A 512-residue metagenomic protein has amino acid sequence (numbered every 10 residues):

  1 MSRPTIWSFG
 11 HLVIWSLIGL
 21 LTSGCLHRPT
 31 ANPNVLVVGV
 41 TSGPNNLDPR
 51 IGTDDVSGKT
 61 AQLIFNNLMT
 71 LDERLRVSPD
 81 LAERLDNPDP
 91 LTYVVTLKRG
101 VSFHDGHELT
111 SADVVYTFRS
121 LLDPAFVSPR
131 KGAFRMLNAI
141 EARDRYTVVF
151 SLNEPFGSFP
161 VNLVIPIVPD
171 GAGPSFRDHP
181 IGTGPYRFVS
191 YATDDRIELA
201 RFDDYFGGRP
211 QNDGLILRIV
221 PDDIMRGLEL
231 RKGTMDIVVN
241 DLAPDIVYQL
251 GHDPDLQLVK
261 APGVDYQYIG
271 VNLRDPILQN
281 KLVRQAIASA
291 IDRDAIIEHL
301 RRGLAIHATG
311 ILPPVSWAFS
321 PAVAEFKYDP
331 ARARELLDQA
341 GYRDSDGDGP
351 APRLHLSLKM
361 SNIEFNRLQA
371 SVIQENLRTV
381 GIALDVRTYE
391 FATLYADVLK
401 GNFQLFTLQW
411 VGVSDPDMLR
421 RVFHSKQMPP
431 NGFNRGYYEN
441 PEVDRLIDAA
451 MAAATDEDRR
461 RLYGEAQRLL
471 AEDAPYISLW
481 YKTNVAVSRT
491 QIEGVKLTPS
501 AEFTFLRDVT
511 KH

Functional and structural regions predicted by a protein language model:
R28, A340-V413: Ligand/substrate-recognition segments at binding pockets and active sites
V40-D89, R119, I181-G182, S500: N-terminal lobe/hinge region of extracytoplasmic solute-binding protein
R76, P155-F156, V161-G214, D222-M225 (+4 more regions): Gly/Pro-rich hinge or "lid" segments in bacterial periplasmic/extracellular proteins
D86, T96, P129-G171: Surface-exposed binding/hinge segments that line and control ligand-binding clefts or catalytic entry sites
P174, F202-Y248, Q374-E375, A383-D385 (+1 more regions): Ligand-site clamp/hinge motif
R201, H252, L278-E375, E439 (+3 more regions): Append "and occasionally in soluble cytosolic enzymes with long acidic Gly/Pro-rich linkers
T379, A383-L394, R421-R489: Extracytoplasmic/peripheral linker and loop segments enriched in polar/acidic and small residues with frequent Thr/Pro
A486-H512: Long beta-strand-rich cores associated with HINT superfamily self-processing modules
